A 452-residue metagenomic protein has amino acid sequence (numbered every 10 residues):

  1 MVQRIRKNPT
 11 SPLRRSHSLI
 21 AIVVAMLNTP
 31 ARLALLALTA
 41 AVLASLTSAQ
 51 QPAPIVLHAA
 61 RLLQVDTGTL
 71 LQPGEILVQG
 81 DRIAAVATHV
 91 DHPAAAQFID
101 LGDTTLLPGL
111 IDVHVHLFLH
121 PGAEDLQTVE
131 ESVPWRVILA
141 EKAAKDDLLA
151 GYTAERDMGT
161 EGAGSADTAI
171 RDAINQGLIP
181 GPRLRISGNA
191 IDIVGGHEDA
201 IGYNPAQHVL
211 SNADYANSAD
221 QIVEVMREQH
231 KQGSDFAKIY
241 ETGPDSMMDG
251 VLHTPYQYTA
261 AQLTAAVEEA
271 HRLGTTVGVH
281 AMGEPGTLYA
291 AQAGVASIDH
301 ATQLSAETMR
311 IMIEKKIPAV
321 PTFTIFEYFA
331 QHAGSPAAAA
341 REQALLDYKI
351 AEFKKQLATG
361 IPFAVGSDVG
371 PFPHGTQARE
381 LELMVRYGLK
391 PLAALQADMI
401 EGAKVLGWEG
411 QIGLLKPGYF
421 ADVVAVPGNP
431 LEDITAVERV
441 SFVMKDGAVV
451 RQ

Functional and structural regions predicted by a protein language model:
A25, A34-S45: Bacterial N-terminal signal peptides
L62, T67-L107, Q127: Histidine-rich, glycine-flanked metal-binding segment
T105-L178, V194, A261, A293: Metal-associated gating/positioning segment near the N- to mid-region
G122-E124, D167, G196, M247-G250 (+7 more regions): Histidine/acidic-residue-rich catalytic or RNA/ligand-binding cores of hydrolases and nuclease-related proteins
L126-I138, N204-V223: Active-site mouth loops of central-metabolism enzymes
A140-S165, P180-N189, S234-D245, T276 (+3 more regions): Divalent metal-dependent hydrolysis catalytic cores, especially in the metallo-beta-lactamase
A169, A219-A319, Q343-P362: Histidine/acidic residue-rich metal-binding segments in metalloenzymes
R272, L345-P430: His/Asp/Glu-enriched, well-ordered alpha-helical/loop segment that forms or immediately abuts the divalent-metal
